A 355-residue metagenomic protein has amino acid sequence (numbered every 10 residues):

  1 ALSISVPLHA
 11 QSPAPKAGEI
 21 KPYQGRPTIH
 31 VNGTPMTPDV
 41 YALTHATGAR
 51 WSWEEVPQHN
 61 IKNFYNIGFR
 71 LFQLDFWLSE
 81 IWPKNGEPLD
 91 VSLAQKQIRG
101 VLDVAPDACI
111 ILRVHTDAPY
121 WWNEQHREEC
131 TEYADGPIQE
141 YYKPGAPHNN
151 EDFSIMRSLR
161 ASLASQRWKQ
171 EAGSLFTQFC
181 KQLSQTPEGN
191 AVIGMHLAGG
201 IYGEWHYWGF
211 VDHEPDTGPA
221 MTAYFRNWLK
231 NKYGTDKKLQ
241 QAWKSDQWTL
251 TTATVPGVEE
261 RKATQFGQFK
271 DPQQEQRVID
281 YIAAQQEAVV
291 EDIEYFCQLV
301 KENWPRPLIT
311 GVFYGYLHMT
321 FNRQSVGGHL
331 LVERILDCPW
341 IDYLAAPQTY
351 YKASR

Functional and structural regions predicted by a protein language model:
S5-P7: N-terminal signal peptide c-region/cleavage motif recognized by signal peptidases
A10-F64: N-terminal carbohydrate-binding accessory modules
K21-P27, S52-K62, K96-Q97, F321-R334 (+1 more regions): Alpha-helical scaffolding within the catalytic cores of extracellular/periplasmic polymer-degrading hydrolases
K21-Y23, I29-T34, Y65-N66, D103-A105 (+2 more regions): Extracellular/periplasmic catalytic domains that process cell-envelope and extracellular macromolecules
M36, L43-G48, W77-I81, T116-P119 (+3 more regions): Solvent-exposed loop/turn segments at secondary-structure junctions within structured extracellular/periplasmic domains
D39-L43, F72-L74, I110-V114, I193-L197 (+2 more regions): Hydrophobic faces of well-ordered beta-strands that scaffold small-molecule active sites in alpha/beta enzyme cores
W53-H148, Q170-E171, C180-S184, Y295-W304: Aromatic-lined substrate-binding rim segments of carbohydrate-active enzymes
N123-K352: Polysaccharide-binding and catalytic clefts of secreted carbohydrate-active enzymes
